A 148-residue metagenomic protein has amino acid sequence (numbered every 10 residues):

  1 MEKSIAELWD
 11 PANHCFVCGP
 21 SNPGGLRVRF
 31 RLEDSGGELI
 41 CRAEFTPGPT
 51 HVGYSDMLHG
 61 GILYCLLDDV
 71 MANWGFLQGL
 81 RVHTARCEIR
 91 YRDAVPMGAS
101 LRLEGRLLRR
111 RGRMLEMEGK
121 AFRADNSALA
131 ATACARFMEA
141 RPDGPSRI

Functional and structural regions predicted by a protein language model:
M1-P49: Non-catalytic linker/capping segments at the edges of enzyme domains
M1-W9, V95-M97, L107-I148: HotDog/MaoC-like acyl-thioester-processing domains
E33, M57-V82: Active-site helix/loop of acyl-thioester processing domains in fatty-acid/polyketide metabolism, spanning hotdog-fold
E38, R42-L66: A conserved, well-ordered hydrophobic junction motif at loop->secondary-structure transitions
C41-A43, C87, L103, M117-E118 (+1 more regions): Hydrophobic residues positioned within well-ordered beta-strands of beta-sheet architectures
F45-P47, Y91, F137-E139: Hydrophobic residues in beta-strands and at strand termini
V70-R102, L107, C134: Hydrophobic beta-strand-centered segment that forms part of the acyl-chain substrate-binding groove
